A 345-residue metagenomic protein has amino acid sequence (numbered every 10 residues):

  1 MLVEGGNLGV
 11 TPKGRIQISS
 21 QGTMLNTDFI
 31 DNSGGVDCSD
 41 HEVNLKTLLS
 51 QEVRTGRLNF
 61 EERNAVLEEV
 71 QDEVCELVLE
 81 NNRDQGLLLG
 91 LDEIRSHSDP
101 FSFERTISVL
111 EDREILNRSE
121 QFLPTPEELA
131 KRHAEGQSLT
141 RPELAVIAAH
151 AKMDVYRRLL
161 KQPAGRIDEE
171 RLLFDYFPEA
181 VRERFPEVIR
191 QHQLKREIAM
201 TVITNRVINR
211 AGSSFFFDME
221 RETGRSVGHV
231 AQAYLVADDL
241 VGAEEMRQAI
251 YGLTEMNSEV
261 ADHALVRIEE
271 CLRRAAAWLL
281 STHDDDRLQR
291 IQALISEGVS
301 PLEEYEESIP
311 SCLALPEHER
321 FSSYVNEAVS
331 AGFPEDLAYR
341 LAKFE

Functional and structural regions predicted by a protein language model:
M1-E345: Ligand/cofactor-recognition surfaces for anionic moieties
